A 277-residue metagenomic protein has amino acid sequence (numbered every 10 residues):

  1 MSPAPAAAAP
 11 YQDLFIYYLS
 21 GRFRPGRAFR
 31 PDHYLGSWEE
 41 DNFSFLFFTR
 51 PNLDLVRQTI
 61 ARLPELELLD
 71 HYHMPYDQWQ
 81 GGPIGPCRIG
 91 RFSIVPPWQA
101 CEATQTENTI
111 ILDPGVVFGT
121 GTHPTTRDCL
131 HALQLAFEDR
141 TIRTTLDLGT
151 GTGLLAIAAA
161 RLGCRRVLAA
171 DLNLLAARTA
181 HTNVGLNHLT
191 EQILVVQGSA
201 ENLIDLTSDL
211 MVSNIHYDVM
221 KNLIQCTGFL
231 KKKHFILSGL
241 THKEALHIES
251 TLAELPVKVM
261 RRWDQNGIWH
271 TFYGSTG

Functional and structural regions predicted by a protein language model:
S2-A103: N-terminal auxiliary segments of SAM/dcSAM-dependent transferases
V56-Q58, T104, I157, N222-L223 (+1 more regions): Short glycine-/acidic-enriched loop or helix-start segments at secondary-structure transitions that form or flank
E67, G90, T106, R165 (+1 more regions): A short helix-to-beta-strand connector/capping loop
H71-M74, V95-P97, D113, V196-G198 (+1 more regions): Conserved beta-strand termini and adjacent loop/short-helix elements that scaffold enzyme active sites in alpha/beta
W79-D139: SAM-dependent Rossmann-like transferase core, predominantly class I methyltransferases with a strong bias toward
N108, I142-T144, K233: Nucleotide donor/acceptor-binding cores
T122-S199: Conserved SAM/SAH cofactor-binding pocket of Class I
L172-T276: S-adenosylmethionine
